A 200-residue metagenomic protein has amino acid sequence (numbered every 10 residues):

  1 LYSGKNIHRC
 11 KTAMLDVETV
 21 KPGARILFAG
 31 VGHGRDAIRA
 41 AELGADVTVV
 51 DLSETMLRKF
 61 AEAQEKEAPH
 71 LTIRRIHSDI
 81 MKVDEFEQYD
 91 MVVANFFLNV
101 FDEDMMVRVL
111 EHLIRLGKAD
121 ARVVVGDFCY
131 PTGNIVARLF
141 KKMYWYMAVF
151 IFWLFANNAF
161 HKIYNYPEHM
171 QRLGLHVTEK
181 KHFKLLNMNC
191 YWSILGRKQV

Functional and structural regions predicted by a protein language model:
G4-P22: Conserved alpha-helix/loop element of class I SAM-dependent methyltransferases that forms part of the SAM/SAH-binding
P22, G117-V123: Short glycine-dipeptide loop
L27-K82: Class I SAM-dependent methyltransferase SAM/SAH-binding core
M81-V92: A short acidic, Gly/Pro-enriched loop at the edge of an enzyme's catalytic core that lines a small-molecule cofactor
M91-M105: A short SAM/SAH-binding and catalytic strip from SAM-dependent methyltransferases
V107-A119: A short glycine-rich, Lys/Arg-flanked "PGG" loop and its adjoining helix->strand segment in the class I
G126-L173, K180-F183: C-terminal alpha-helical "lid/dimerization" subdomain adjacent to the S-adenosyl-L-methionine
L173-L175, K181-V200: Core SAM-dependent methyltransferase catalytic element
